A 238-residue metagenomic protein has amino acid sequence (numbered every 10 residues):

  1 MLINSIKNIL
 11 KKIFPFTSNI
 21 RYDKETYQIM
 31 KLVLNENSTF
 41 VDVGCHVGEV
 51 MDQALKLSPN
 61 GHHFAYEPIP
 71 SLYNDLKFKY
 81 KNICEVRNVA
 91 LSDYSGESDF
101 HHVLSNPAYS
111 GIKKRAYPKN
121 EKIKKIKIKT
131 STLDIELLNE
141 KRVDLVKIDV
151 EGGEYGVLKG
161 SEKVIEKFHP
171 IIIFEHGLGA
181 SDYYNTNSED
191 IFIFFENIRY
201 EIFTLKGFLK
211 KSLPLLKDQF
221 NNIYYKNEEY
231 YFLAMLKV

Functional and structural regions predicted by a protein language model:
M1-V238: Phosphate/nucleotide-binding beta-alpha loop and adjacent structural elements of enzyme active sites
